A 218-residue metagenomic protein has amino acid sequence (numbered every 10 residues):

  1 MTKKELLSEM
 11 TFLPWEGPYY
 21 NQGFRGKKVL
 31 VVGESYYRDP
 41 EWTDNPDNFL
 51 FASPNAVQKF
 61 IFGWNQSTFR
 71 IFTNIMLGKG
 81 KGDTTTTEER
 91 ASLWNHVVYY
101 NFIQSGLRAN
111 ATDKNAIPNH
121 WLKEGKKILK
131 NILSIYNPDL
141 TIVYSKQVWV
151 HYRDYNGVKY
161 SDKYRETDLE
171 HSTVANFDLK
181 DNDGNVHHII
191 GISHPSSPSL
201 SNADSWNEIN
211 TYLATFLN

Functional and structural regions predicted by a protein language model:
T2-L7, K114-K127, V150-N218: C-terminal capping/extension of enzyme domains
T2-Y136, L140, V148-H151, P198: A polyanion-binding, active-site-adjacent surface
